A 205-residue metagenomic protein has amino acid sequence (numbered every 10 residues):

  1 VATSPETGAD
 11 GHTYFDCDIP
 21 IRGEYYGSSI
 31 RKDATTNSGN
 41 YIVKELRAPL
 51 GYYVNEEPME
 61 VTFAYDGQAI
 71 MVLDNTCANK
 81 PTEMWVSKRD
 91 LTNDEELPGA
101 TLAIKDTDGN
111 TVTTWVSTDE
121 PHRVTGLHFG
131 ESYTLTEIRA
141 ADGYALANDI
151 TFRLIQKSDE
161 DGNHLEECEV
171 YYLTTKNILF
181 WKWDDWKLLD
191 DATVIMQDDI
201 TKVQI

Functional and structural regions predicted by a protein language model:
V1-I205: Solvent-exposed loop/turn and edge beta-strand elements of beta-rich ligand-binding domains
